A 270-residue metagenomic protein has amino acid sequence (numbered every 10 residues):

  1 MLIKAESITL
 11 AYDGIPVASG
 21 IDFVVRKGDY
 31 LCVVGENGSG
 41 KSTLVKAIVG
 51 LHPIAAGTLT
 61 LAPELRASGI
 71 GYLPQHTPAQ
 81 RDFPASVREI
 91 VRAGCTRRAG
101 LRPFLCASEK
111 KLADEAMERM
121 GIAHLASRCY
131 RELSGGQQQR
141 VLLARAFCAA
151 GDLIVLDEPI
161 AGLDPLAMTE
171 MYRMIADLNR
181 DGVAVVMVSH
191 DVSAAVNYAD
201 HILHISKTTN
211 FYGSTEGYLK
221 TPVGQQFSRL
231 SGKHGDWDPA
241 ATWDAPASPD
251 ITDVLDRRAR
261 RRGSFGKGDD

Functional and structural regions predicted by a protein language model:
I3, A18-G20: Conserved structural motif at the start of ABC-family nucleotide-binding domains
A107-L125: Conserved ABC ATPase "signature" region
C129-L133: Conserved ABC ATPase signature
I154-D157: Catalytic Walker B motif of ABC-type/P-loop ATPase nucleotide-binding domains
S189-H190: H-loop/switch region of ABC-family ATPase nucleotide-binding domains
I202-S214: H-loop (His-switch) and adjacent beta-strand-loop-beta switch element of ABC-type ATPase nucleotide-binding domains
E216, K220-D270: ABC ATPase nucleotide-binding domains
